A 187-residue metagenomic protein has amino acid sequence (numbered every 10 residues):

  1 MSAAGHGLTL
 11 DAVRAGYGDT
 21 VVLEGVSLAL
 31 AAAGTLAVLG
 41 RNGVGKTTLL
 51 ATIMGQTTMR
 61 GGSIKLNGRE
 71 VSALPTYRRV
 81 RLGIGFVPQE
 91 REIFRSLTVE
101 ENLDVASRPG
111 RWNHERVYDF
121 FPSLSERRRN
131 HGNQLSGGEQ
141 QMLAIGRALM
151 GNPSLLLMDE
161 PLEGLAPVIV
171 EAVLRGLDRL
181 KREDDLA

Functional and structural regions predicted by a protein language model:
S2-A187: Glycine-rich phosphate-binding loops of nucleotide-dependent enzymes
